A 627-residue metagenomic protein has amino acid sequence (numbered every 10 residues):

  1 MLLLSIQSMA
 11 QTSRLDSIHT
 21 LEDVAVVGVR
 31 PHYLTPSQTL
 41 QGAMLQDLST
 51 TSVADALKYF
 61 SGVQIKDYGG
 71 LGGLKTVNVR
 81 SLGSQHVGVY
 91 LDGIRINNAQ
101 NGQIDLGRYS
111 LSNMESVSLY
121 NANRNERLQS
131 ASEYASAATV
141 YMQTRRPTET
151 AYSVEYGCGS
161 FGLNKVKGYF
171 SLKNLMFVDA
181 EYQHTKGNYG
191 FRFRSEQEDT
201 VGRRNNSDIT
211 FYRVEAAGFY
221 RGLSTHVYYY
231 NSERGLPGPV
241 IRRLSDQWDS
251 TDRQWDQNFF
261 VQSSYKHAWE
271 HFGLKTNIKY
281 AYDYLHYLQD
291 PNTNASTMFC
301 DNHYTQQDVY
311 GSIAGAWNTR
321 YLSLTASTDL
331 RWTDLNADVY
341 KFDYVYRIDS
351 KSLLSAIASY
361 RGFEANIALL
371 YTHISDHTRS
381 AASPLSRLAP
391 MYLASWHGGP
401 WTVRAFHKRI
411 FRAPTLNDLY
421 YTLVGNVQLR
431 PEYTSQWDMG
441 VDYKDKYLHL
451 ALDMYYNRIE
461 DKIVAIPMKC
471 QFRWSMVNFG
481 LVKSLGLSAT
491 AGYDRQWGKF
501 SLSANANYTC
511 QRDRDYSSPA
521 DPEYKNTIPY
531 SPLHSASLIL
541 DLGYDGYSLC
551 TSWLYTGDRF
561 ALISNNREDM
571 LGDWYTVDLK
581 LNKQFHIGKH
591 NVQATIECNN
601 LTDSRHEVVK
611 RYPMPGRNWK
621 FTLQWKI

Functional and structural regions predicted by a protein language model:
I18-L48, T76: N-terminal periplasmic "start-of-domain" segments of outer-membrane beta-barrel proteins
A54, K58-N98: Extracytoplasmic beta-strand/coil segments of soluble accessory domains associated with Gram-negative outer-membrane
L111-A151: A beta-strand signature from Gram-negative outer-membrane beta-barrel systems, especially the internal plug domain
N125-E126, Y141, E149, Y169-Q254: Periplasmic-side early beta-strands and strand-to-turn transitions of outer-membrane beta-barrels
V178, E215-R234, Q254-H397, T402-F406 (+2 more regions): Face-selective signature of the C-terminal outer-membrane beta-barrel domain
D249-A268, A382-H397, W401-T402, F406-E460 (+2 more regions): Outer-membrane beta-barrel signature, preferentially recognizing the C-terminal barrel domain of Gram-negative
N318-Y321, S359-E364, Y456-R458, V477-I563: Gram-negative outer-membrane beta-barrel transporters
I459-E460, Y555-L562, L581-I627: C-terminal beta-signal and adjacent terminal beta-strands/loops of Gram-negative outer-membrane beta-barrel proteins
